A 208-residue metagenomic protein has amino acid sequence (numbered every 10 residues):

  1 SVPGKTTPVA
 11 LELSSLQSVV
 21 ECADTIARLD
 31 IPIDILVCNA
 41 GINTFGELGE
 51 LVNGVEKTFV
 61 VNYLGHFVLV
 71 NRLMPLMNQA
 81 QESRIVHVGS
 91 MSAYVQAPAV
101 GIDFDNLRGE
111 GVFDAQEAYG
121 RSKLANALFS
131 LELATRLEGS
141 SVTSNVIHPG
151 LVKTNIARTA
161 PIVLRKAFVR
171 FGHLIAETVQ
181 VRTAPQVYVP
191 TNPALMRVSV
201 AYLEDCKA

Functional and structural regions predicted by a protein language model:
S1-A157: Rossmann-fold NAD(P)H-dependent dehydrogenase/reductase core
P3-G4, L107-E110, I162-G172: A short C-terminal helix-loop "cap" of Rossmann-like NAD(P)-dependent dehydrogenase/epimerase domains
V19, S122, V169-A208: C-terminal helical subdomain
P161-I162, A194: A generic structural signal for secondary-structure junctions that act as hinges or helix/strand caps at the edges
